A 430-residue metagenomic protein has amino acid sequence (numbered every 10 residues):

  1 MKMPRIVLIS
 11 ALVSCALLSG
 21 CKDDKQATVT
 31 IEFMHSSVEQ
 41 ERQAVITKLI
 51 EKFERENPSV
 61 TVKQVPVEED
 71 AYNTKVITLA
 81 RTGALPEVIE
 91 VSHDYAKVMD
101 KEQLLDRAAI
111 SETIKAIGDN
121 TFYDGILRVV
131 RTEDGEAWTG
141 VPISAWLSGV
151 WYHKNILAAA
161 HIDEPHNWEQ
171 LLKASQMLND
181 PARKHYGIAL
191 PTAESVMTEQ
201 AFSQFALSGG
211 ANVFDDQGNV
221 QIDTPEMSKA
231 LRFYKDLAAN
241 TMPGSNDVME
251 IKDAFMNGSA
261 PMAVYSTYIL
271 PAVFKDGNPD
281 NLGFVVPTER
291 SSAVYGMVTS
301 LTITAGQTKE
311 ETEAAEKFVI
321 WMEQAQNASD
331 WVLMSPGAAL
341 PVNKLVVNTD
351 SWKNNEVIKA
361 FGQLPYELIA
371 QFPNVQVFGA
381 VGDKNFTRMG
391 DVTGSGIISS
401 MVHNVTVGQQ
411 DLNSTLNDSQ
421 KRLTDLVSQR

Functional and structural regions predicted by a protein language model:
L8-I9, C15, S19-Q103, I114-N120 (+5 more regions): Conserved N-terminal structural module of periplasmic/extracytoplasmic solute-binding proteins
S36, A96, Q200-A201, R232-W321: Extracytoplasmic/periplasmic substrate-binding proteins
T61, A158, A370-R430: Conserved C-terminal helix/tail region of periplasmic/extracytoplasmic solute-binding proteins
H93-L147, L172, L282-V285, P365-Y366: Hinge/lid segment of periplasmic solute-binding proteins
K97, A272-P279, R290-M297, L301-G396: C-terminal lobe and pocket-closing loops of periplasmic/extracytoplasmic Venus-flytrap solute-binding proteins
A109-F122, T192, G209-K229, K275-G277 (+3 more regions): Short, solvent-exposed loop/beta-turn-alpha elements that line the ligand-binding surface or hinge of extracytoplasmic
G135-I143, S148, L172-N219, A260: Extracytoplasmic/periplasmic solute-binding protein
A174-M177, P181, Q217-S245: Glycine-centered hinge/linker elements that transmit conformational signals in sensory and ligand-binding systems
